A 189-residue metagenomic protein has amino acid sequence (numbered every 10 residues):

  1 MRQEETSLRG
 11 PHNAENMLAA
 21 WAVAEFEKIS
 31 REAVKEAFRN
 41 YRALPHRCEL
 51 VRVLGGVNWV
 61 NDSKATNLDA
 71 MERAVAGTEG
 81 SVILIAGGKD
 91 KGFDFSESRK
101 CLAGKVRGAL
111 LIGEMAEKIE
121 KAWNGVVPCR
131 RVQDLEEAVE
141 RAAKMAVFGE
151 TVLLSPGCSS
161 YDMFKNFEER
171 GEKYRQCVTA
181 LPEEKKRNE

Functional and structural regions predicted by a protein language model:
R2-V106: Nucleotide phosphate-binding/pyrophosphate-handling subdomain across enzymes that bind or process nucleotide phosphates
A24, K144, D162, R175-E189: Phosphate-binding loop of NTP-binding sites
E27, K64, I112, P128-R131 (+1 more regions): A structural signal for short, well-ordered beta-strand elements
A33, A70, K118-K121, M163: Phosphate- and divalent-cation-binding pockets in alpha/beta enzyme and binding domains that engage nucleotide-derived
N58, S160-F164: A short acidic, helix-capping loop that chelates divalent metal ions and anchors anionic groups
S81, L153-G157: Short beta-strands and strand-loop turn motifs
S96-E150, K186-E189: C-terminal helical cap/extension that packs against the catalytic core of soluble nucleotide-cofactor enzymes
